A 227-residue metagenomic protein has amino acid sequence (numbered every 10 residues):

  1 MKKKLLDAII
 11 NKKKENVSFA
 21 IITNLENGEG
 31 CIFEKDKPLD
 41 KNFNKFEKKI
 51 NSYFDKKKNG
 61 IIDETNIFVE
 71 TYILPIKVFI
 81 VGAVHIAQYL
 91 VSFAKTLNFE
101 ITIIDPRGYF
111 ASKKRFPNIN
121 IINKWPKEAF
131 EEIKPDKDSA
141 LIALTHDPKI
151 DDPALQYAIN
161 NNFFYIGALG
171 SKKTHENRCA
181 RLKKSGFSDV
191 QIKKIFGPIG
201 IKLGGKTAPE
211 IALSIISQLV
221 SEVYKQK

Functional and structural regions predicted by a protein language model:
M1-P117, T174, A180-K183, Q218-K227: Segments forming oxygen-rich coordination pockets for charged ligands
F93, P153-Y157: A short acidic, amphipathic alpha-helical/loop segment
E100, N120, Q191-K194: Conserved beta-strand segments of alpha/beta enzyme cores
I119-W125: Conserved SAM-binding strand-loop segment of SAM-dependent methyltransferases
K127-K137: Short amphipathic alpha-helix with an adjacent loop that forms part of the alpha/beta core around
A140, T145, Q156-R181: ADP-ribose/adenylate-binding Rossmann-like module
P148-D152: Beta-loop-alpha module in the N-terminal Rossmann-like domain of NAD(P)-dependent dehydrogenases, especially those
L169-K227: Adenosine-phosphate binding glycine-rich loop
